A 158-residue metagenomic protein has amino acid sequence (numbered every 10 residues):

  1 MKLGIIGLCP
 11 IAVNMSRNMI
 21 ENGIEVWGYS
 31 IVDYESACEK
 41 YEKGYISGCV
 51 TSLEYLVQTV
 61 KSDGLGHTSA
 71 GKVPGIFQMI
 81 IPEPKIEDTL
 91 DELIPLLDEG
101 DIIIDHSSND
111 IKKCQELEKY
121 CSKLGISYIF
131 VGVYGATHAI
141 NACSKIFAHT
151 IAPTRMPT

Functional and structural regions predicted by a protein language model:
M1-K2, E21-N22, D101-I104: A short, structure-level motif marking secondary-structure boundaries and short turns
L3-L8, V13, E87-D91, D110-T158: Rossmann-fold dinucleotide-binding core
L8, E21, Y29: Short coil/turn segments
S16, I20: Gly/Ala-rich phosphate-binding loop of Rossmann-like dinucleotide-binding domains, activating on the conserved
V26: Short beta-strand element of Class I
I31-Y34, Y41-G64, A70-K113, S144-A148: Rossmann-like NAD(P)-binding element
